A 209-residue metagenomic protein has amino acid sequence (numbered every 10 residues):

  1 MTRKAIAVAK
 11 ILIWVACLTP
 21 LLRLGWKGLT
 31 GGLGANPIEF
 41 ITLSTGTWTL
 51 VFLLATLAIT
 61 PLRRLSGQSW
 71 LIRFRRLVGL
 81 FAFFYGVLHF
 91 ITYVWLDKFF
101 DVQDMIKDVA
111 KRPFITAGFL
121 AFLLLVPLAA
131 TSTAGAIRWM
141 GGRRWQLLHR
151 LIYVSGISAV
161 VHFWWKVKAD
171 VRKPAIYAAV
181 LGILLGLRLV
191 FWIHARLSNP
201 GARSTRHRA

Functional and structural regions predicted by a protein language model:
M1-A209: Membrane-embedded alpha-helical bundles that constitute the cytochrome b-like, heme-associated redox core of multi-pass
